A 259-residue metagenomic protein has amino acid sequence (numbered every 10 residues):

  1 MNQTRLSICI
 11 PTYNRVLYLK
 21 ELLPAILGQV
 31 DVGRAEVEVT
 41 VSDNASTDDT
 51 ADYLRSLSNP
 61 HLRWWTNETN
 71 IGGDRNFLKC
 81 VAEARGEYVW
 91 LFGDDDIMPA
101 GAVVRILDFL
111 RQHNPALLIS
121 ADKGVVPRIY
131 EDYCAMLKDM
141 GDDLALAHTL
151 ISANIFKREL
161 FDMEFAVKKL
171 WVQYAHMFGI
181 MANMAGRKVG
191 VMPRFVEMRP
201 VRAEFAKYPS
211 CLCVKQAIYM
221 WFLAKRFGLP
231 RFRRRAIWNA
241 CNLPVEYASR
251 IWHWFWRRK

Functional and structural regions predicted by a protein language model:
R5-S7, E38: Cell-envelope/extracellular polymer assembly enzymes that use nucleotide-activated donors
R15-Q29: Short, well-formed alpha-helical segments that are part of the catalytic scaffolds of diverse glycosyltransferases
A25, S42-D52, T69, G93: A conserved acidic beta->alpha catalytic loop
N67-A84: Glycine-rich, basic loop-to-helix element that forms the pyrophosphate-binding segment of sugar-nucleotide handling
V89: Short aromatic/hydrophobic "clamp" motif used to bind/position activated sugar donors
I97, G101-D132: Conserved donor NDP-sugar-binding/catalytic core segment of glycosyltransferases
Y133-L212, Q216: Conserved nucleotide-sugar donor-binding catalytic segment
M181, K207-R235, W256-R258: Catalytic core of nucleotide-sugar-dependent glycosyltransferases
